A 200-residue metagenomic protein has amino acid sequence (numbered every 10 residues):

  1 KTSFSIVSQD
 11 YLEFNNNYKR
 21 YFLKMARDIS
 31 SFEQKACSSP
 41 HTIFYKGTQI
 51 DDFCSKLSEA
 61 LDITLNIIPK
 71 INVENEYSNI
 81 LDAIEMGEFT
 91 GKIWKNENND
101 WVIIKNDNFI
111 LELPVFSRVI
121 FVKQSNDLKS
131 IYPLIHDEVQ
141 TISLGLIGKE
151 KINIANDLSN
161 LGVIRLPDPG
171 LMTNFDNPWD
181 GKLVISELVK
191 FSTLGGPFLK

Functional and structural regions predicted by a protein language model:
K1-R20: A short, charged helix-loop
K19, L23, I29-S143, E150-L199: NAD(P)-dependent aldehyde/semialdehyde dehydrogenase
